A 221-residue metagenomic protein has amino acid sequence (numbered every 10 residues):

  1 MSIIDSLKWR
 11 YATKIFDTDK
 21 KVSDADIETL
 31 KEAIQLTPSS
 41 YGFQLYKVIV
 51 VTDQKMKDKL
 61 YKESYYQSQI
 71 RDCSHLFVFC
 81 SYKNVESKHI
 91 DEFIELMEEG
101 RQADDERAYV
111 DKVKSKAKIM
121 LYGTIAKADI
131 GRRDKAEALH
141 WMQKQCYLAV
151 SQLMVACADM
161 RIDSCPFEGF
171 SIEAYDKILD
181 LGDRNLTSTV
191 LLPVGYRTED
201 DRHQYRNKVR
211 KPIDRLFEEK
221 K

Functional and structural regions predicted by a protein language model:
M1-K221: Acidic, surface-exposed loops and disordered segments
